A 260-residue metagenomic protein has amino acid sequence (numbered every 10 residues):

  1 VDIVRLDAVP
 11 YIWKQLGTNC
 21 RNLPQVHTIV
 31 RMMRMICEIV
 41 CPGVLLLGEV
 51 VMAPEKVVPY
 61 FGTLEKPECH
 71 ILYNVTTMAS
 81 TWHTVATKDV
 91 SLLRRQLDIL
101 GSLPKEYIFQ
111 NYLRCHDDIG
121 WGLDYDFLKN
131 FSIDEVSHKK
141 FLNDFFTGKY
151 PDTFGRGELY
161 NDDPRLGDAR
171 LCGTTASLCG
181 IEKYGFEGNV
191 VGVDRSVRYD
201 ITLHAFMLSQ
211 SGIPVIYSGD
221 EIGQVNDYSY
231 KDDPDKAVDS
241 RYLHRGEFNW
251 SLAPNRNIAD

Functional and structural regions predicted by a protein language model:
V1-D260: Active-site and adjacent substrate-binding regions of carbohydrate-active enzymes
